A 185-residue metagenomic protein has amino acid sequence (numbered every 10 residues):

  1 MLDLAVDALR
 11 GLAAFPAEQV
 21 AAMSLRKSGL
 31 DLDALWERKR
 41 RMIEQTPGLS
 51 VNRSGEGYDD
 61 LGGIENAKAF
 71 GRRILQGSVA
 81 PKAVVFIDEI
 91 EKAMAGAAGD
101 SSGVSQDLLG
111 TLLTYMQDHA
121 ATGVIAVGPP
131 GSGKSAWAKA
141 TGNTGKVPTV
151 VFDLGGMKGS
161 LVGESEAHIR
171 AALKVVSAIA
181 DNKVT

Functional and structural regions predicted by a protein language model:
M1-R40: Conserved AAA+ ATPase small/helical "lid" subdomain
S28-L30, I43, S78, I179-A180: A short hydrophobic/aromatic micro-motif that marks alpha-helical segments and, especially, helix-coil
K39-S50: Conserved alpha/beta core segments of nucleic-acid transaction machinery
N52-T185: Walker A/P-loop NTP-binding motif of AAA+ ATPase domains
